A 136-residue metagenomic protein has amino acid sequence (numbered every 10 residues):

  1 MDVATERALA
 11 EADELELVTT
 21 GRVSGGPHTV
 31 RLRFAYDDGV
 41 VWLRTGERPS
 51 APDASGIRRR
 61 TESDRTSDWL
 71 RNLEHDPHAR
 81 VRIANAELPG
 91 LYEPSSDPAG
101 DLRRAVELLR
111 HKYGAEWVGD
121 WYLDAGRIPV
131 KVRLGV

Functional and structural regions predicted by a protein language model:
M1-A4, T29-V30, V118: A generic local structural motif
M1-E16: Short, basic/aromatic recognition patches
A10, G25-H28, N72-E74, A125: Short solvent-exposed loop/turn micro-motifs enriched in small/polar/acidic residues
A12-T61: Short beta-strand segments
E47-V136: Short, structured beta-strand-loop surface elements
